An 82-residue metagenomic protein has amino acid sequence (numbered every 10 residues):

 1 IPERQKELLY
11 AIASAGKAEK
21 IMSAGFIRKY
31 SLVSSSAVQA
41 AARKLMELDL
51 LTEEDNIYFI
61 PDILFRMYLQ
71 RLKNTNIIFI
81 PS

Functional and structural regions predicted by a protein language model:
I1-S35: Winged-helix-like regulatory helical subdomains adjacent to P-loop NTPase cores
F26-K29, K44, Y58-I60: Small/polar glycine-rich anion-binding or flexible loop at a beta-alpha turn
Y30-E47: Short amphipathic alpha-helical interaction segments
M46-N56: A short, conserved structural fragment
D55-M67: Accessory beta->alpha helical hairpin/"wing" motif in late/C-terminal subdomains of nucleic-acid enzymes
L64-S82: Short, amphipathic alpha-helical interaction segments positioned at domain boundaries
